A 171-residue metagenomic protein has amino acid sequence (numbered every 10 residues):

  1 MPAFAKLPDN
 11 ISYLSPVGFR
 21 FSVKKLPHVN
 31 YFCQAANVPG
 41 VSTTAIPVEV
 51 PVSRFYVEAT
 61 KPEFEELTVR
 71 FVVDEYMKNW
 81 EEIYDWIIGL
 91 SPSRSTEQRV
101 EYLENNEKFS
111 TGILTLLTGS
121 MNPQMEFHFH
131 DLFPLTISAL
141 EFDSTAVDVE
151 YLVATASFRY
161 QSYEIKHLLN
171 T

Functional and structural regions predicted by a protein language model:
M1-T171: Glycine-rich, low-complexity intrinsically disordered segments
